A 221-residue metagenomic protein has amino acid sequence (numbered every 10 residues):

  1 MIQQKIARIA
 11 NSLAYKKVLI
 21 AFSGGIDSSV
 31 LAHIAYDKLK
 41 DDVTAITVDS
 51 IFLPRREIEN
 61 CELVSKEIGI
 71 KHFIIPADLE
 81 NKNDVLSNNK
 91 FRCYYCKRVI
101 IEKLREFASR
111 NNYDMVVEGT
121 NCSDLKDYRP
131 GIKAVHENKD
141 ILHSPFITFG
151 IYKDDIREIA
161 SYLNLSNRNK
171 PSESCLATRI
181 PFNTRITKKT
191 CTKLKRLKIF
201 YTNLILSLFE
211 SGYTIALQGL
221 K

Functional and structural regions predicted by a protein language model:
M1-Y162, N203: ATP-dependent adenylation/nucleotidyltransferase module used to activate substrates
N83-L86, R179-P181, L220-K221: Short, solvent-exposed polar/charged micro-motifs at secondary-structure junctions
Y113, S207-Y213: Flexible, glycine/charged-enriched surface loops at secondary-structure junctions
H143, A177, G212: Residues in well-ordered beta-strands of folded domains
I147-K153, R157-L208: Mid-to-C-terminal catalytic subdomains of enzymes that bind/position adenosyl phosphate moieties or nucleic-acid
S211-Y213, L217-K221: Short, aliphatic-rich beta-strand segments
